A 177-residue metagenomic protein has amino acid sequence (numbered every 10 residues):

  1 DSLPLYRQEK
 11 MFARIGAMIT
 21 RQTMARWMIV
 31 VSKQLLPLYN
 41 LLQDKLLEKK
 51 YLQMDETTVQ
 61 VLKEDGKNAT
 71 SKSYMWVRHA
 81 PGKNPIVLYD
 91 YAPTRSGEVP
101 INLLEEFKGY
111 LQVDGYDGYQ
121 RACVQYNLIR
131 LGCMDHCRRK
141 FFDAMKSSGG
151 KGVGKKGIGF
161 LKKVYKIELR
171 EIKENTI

Functional and structural regions predicted by a protein language model:
D1-I177: Catalytic center-proximal scaffold of phosphoryl-transfer enzymes
